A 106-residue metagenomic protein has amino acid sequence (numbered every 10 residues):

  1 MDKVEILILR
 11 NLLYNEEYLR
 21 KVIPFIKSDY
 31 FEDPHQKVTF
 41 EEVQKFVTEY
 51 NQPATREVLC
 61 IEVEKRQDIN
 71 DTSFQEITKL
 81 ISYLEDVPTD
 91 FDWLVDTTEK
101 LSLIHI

Functional and structural regions predicted by a protein language model:
M1-L101: Noncatalytic partner-interaction/assembly domains of nucleic-acid and motor enzyme complexes, especially the accessory
I104-I106: Conserved small/polar residues in nucleotide/adenosyl-binding loops
